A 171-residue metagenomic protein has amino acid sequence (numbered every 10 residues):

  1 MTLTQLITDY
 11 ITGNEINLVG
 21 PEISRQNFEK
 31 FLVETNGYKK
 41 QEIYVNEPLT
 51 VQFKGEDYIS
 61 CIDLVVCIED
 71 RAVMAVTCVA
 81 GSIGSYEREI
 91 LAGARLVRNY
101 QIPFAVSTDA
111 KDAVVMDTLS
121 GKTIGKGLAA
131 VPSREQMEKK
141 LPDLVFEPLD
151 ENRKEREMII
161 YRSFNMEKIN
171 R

Functional and structural regions predicted by a protein language model:
M1-F104, D112-R171: A short, conserved, highly charged catalytic patch centered on acidic carboxylates
